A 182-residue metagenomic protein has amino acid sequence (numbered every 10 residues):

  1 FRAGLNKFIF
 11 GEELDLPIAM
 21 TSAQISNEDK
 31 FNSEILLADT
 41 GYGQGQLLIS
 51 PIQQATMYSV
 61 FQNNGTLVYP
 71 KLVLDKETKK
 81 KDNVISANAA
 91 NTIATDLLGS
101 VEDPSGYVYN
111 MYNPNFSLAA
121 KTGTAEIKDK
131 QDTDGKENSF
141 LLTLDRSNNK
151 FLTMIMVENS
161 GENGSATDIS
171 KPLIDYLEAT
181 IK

Functional and structural regions predicted by a protein language model:
F1-N159: Beta-lactam-recognizing serine transpeptidase/beta-lactamase-like catalytic domain environment
K81, T167-K182: Short, gly/Ser/Thr-rich active-site loops of penicillin-recognizing serine hydrolases
N159-I169: A short acidic/glycine-rich loop-to-helix N-cap element
